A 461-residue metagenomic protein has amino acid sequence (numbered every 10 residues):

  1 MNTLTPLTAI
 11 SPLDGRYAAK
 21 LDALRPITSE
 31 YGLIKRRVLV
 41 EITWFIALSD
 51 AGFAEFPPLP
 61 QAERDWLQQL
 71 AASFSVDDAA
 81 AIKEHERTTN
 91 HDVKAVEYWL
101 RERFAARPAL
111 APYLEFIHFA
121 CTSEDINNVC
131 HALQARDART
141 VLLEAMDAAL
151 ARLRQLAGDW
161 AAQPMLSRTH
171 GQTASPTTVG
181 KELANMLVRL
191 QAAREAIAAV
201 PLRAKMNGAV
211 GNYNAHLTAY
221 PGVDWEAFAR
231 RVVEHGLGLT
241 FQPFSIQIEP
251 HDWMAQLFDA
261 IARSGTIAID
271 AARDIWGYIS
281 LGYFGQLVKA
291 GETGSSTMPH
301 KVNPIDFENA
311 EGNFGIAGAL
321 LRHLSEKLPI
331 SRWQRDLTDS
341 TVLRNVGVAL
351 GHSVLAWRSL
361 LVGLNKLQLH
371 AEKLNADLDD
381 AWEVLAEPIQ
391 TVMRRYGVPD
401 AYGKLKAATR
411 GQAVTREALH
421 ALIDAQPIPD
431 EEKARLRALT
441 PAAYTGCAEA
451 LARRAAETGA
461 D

Functional and structural regions predicted by a protein language model:
N2-H216, Y220-R231, G294, F307 (+4 more regions): A helix-coil-helix interface module used to build multimeric assemblies and to scaffold catalytic/cofactor sites
N2-I34, H85-N90, Y283-F284, S295-D461: Glycine-rich cofactor/substrate-binding loops
D14-R16, P108, Q163, A229-I246 (+2 more regions): Acidic-glycine-rich active-site phosphate/pyrophosphate-binding loop
W44-A47, W99, R103, R152 (+17 more regions): Generic, well-ordered alpha-helical scaffold segments in large soluble proteins
S123, L217-P221, F241-I248, L374-W382 (+2 more regions): A structural signal for small-residue-enriched, beta-sheet-centric alpha/beta enzyme cores and oligomeric scaffold folds
R136-D147, R154, A184-L187, Q191 (+7 more regions): Short amphipathic alpha-helical segments with heptad-repeat character
G158-A161, A198, L202, W276 (+4 more regions): Alpha-helical coiled-coil oligomerization motifs
P221-F314, G318: Acidic, glycine-rich loop-and-beta core segments that form the ion-binding/anion-interacting portion of active sites
